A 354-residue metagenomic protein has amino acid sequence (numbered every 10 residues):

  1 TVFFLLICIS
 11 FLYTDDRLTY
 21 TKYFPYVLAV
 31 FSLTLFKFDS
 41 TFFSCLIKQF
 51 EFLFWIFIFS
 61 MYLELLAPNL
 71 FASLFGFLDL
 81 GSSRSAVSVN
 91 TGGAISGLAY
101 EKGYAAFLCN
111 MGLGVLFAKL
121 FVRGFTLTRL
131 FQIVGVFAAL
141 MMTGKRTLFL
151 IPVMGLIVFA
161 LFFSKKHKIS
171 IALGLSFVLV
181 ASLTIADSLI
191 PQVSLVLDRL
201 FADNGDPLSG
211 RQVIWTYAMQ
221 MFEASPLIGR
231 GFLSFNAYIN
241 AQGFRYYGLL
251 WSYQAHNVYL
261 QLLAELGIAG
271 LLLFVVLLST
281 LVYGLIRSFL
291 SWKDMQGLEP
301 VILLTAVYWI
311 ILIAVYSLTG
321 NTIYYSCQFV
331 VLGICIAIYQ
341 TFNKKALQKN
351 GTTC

Functional and structural regions predicted by a protein language model:
I7-L66, V115, A160, V315: Transmembrane alpha-helical segments and their membrane-water interfaces
P25-S32, L113-L116, V134-F137, F149-L161 (+3 more regions): Hydrophobic transmembrane alpha-helices of multi-pass, membrane-embedded glycosylation machinery
I47-D79, V89-N90, G97-F162, Y283 (+2 more regions): Alpha-helical transmembrane segments of multi-pass inner-membrane proteins
F59-N69, F163-D203, M219-A224, F232: A membrane-periplasm/extracellular boundary helix in multi-pass inner-membrane enzymes that assemble envelope glycans
S96-C109, L263-G267, N321-Q328: Membrane-interface micro-motifs in multi-pass membrane enzymes
T126-R129, I157, L161, H167-I169 (+3 more regions): Hydrophobic transmembrane alpha-helices and their immediate junctions
F201-T216, Q220, A224, I228-L266: Long extracytoplasmic/lumenal interhelical loops at the membrane interface of multi-pass membrane proteins
L303-C354: Transmembrane alpha-helices of multi-pass inner-membrane enzymes
